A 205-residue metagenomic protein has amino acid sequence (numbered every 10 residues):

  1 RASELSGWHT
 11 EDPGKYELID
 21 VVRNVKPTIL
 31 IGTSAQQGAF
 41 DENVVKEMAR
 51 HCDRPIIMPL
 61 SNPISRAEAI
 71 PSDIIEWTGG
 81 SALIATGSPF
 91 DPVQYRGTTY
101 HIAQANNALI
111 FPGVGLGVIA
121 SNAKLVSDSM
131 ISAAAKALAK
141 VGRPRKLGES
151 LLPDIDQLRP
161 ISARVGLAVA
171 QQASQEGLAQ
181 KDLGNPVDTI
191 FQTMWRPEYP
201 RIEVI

Functional and structural regions predicted by a protein language model:
R1-D53, Q94: A structured beta-alpha segment of the ubiquitous adenosine-cofactor-binding alpha/beta core
D20-R23, G32, E42-K46, R50 (+6 more regions): A broad, structural surface signal
R50-P55, P59-L183, I205: Adenosine-phosphate binding glycine-rich loop
A170, N185-I205: Short, amphipathic C-terminal "tail helix"
